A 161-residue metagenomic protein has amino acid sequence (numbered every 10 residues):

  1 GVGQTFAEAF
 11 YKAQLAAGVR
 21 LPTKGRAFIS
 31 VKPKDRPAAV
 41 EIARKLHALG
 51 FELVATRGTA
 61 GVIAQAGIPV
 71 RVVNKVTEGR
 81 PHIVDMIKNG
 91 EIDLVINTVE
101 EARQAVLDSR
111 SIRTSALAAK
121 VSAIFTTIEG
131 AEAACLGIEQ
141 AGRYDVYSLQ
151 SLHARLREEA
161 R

Functional and structural regions predicted by a protein language model:
G1-T126, A131-A134, Q140-R161: ATP-dependent carboxylate/acyl-activation modules
